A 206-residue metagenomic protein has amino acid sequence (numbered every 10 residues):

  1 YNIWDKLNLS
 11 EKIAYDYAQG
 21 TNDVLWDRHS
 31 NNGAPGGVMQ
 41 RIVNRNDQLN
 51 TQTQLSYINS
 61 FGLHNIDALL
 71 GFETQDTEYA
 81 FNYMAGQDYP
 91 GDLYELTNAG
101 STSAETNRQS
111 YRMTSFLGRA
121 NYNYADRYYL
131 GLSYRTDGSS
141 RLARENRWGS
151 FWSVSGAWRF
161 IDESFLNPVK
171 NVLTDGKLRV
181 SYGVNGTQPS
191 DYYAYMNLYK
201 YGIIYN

Functional and structural regions predicted by a protein language model:
Y1-W26, P35-N206: Extracellular/periplasmic, surface-exposed regions of secreted and cell-surface proteins
